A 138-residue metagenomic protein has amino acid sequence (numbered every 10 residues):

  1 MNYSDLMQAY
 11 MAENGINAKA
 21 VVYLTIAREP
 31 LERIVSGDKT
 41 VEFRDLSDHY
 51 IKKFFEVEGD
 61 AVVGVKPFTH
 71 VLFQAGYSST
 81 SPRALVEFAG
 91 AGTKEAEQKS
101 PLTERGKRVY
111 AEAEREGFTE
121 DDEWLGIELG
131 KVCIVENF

Functional and structural regions predicted by a protein language model:
N2-F138: Structured alpha/beta reader/binder surfaces that contact nucleic acids or chromatin modification marks
